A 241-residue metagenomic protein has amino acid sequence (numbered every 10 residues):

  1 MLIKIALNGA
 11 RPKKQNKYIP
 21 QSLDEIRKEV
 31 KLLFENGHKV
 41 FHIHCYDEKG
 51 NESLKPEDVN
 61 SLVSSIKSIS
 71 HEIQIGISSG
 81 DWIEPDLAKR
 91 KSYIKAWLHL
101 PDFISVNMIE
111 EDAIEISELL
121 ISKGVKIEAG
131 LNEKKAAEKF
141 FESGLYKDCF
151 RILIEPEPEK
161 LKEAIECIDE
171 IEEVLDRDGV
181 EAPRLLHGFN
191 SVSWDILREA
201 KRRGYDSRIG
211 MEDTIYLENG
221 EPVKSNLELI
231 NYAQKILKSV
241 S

Functional and structural regions predicted by a protein language model:
M1-Y18, L120-K123: N-terminal small/glycine-rich loop or linker at the start of catalytic domains across soluble metabolic enzymes
Q21-L32, P85-K95, K135-E142, S193-L197: Short, acidic/polar
I26, L33, H44, I104 (+1 more regions): Conserved, mostly hydrophobic/aromatic
E35-V40, P101, C149, G204-Y205: A structural motif
K39-L62, Y216-E218: Glycine-rich, proline-tolerant flexible connector loops at the mouths of alpha/beta enzymes
N51-S79, S122-G124, E128-L131, I171-G179 (+1 more regions): Alpha-helix-loop-beta-strand connector modules within alpha/beta enzyme cores
I75-V106: Glycine/small-residue-rich loop that forms an oxyanion/phosphate-binding "nest" at active or ligand-binding sites
S105-M211, E221-N231: Catalytic alpha/beta core domains of metabolic enzymes, predominantly
